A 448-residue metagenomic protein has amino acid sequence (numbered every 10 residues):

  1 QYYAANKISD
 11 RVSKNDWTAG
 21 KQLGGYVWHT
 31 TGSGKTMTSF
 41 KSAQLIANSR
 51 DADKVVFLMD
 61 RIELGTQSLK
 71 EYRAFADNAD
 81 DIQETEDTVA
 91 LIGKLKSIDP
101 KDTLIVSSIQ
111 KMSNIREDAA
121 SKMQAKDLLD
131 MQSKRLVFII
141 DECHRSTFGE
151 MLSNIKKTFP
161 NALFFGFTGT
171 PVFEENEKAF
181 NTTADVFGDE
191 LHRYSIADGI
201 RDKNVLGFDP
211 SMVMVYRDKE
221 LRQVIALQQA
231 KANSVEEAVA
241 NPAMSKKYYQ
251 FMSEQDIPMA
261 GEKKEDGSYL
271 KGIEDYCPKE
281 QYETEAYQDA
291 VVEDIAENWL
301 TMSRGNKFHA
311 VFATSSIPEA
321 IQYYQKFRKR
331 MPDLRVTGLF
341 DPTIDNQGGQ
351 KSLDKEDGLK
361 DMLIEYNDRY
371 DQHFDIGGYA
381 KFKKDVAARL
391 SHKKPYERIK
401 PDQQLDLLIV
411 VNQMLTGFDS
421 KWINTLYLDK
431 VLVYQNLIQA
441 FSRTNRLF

Functional and structural regions predicted by a protein language model:
Q1-K54, M59, E63, Q67-A79 (+4 more regions): ATP-dependent helicase/translocase motor core
D16-L23, I98-K101, D118-L136, Y379-L405 (+1 more regions): Short basic/glycine-enriched coil/helix segment immediately N-terminal to the Walker B
T30-T31, E142-S146, T158-N176, K203: Conserved helicase ATPase motor motifs in RecA-like P-loop NTPase domains
T103, I257-V410: Conserved C-terminal RecA-like helicase domain
T103-I140, R145-N154, K393, V410-N412: Conserved RecA-like ASCE ATPase "motif II neighborhood" in helicase/translocase motors
E177-K307, Y324-K329: Interdomain helical connector at the RecA1-RecA2 junction of SF1/SF2 helicase-like NTPases
L407-V410, M414-V431, L437-Q439: A short beta-strand element within the Helicase C-terminal
Y434-F448: Conserved SF2 helicase motif VI
